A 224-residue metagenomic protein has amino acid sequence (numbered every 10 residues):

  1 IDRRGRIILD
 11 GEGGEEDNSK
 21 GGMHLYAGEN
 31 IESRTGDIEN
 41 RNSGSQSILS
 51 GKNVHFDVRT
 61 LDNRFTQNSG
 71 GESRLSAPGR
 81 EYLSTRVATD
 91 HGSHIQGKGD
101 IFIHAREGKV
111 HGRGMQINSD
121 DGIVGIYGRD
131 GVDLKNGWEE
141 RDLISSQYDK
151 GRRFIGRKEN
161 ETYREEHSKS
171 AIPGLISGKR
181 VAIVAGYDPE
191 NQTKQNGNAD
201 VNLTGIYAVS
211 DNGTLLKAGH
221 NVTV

Functional and structural regions predicted by a protein language model:
I1-V224: Binding/recognition "hotspot" determinant
